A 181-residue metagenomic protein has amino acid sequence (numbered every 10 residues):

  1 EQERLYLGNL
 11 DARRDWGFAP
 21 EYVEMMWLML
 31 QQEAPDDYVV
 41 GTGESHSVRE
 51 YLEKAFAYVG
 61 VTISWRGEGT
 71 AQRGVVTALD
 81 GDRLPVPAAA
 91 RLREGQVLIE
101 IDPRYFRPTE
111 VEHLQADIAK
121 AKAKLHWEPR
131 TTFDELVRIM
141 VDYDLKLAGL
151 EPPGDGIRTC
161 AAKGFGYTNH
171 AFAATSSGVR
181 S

Functional and structural regions predicted by a protein language model:
E1-S181: C-terminal substrate-binding subdomain of Rossmann-fold SDR/epimerase-dehydratase oxidoreductases
